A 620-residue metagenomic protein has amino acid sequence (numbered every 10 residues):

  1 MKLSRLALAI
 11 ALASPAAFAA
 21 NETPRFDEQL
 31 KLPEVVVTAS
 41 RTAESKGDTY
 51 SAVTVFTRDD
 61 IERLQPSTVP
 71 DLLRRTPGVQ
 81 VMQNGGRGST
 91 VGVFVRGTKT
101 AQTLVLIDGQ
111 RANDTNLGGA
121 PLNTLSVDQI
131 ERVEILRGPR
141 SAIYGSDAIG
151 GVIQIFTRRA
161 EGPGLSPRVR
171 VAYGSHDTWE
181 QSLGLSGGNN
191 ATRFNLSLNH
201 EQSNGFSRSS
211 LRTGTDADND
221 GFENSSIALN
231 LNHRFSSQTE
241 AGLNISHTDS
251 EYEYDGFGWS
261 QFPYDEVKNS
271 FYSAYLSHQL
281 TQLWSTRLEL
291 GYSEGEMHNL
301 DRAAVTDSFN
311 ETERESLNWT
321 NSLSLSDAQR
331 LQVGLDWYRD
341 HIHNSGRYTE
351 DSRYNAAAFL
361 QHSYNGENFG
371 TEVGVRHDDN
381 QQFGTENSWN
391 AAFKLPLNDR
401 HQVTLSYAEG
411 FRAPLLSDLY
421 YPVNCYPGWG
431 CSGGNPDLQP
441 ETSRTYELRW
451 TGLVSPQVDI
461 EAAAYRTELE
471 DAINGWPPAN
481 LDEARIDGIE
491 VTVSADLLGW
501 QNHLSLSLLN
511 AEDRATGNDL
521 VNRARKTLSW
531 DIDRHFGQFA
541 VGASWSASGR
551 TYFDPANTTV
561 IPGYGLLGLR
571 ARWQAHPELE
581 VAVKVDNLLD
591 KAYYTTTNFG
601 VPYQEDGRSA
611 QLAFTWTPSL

Functional and structural regions predicted by a protein language model:
M1-P66, P70-T76, S225, R234-S237 (+1 more regions): N-terminal Sec signal peptide and the immediately downstream disordered periplasmic leader that contains the TonB box
L6-L8, L32, S186-G187, N232-R234 (+3 more regions): Conserved C-terminal beta-signal and adjacent last beta-strands/turns of outer-membrane beta-barrel proteins
F26, D327, L331, N365-F369 (+6 more regions): Gram-negative outer-membrane beta-barrel transporters
P70-Q110: Extracytoplasmic beta-strand/coil segments of soluble accessory domains associated with Gram-negative outer-membrane
R111-R137: Short acidic/polar hinge/loop motifs at secondary-structure boundaries that mediate gating or recognition
S141-A142, Q154, A160-G164, R168-A172 (+2 more regions): Periplasmic-side early beta-strands and strand-to-turn transitions of outer-membrane beta-barrels
D216-D340, V458-I460: Outer-membrane beta-barrel domain signature, strongest for Gram-negative TonB-dependent receptors and also present
S260-Q279, N310-E315, Q381-G384, P396 (+5 more regions): Outer-membrane beta-barrel signature, preferentially recognizing the C-terminal barrel domain of Gram-negative
